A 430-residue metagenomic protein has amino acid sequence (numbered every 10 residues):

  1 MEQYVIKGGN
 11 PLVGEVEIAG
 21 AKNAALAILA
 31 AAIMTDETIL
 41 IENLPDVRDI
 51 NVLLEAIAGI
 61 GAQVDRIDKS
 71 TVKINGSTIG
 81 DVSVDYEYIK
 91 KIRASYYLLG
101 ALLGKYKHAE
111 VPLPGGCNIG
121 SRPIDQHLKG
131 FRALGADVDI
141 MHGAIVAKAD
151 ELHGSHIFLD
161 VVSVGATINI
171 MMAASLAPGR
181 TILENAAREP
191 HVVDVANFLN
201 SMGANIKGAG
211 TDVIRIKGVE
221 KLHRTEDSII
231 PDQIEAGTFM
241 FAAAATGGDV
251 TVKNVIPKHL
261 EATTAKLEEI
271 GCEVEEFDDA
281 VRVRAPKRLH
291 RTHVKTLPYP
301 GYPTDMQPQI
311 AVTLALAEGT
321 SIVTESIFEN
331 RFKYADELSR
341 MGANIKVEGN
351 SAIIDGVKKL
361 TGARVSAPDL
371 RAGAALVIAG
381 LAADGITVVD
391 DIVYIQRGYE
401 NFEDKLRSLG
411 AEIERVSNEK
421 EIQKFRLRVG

Functional and structural regions predicted by a protein language model:
M1-G430: Short, structured segments at the rim of ligand-binding sites
